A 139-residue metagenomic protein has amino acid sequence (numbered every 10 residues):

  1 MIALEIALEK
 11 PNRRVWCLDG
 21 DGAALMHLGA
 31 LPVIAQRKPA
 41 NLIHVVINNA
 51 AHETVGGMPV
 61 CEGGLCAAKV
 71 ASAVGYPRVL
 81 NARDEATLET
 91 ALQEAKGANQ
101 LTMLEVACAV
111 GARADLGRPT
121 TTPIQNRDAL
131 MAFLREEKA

Functional and structural regions predicted by a protein language model:
M1-N49: Thiamine diphosphate
C17, L80-A82, V106: General beta-strand structural signal in soluble alpha/beta enzymes
P32-Q36, C61, K96-G97, T120-I124: Short, solvent-exposed amphipathic alpha-helical segments in soluble enzyme and RNA/protein-processing domains
H44, V79-N81, M103: Conserved beta-strand scaffold positions in the cores of enzyme catalytic domains, especially in NTP/NDP-utilizing
I47-G57: Long, charge-dense
E53-V55, T90-A91, G111-G117: Short active-site-adjacent structural elements
M58-E94: Conserved thiamine diphosphate
A98-A139: Glycine/aspartate-rich loop-and-adjacent alpha/beta segment that forms the canonical ThDP
